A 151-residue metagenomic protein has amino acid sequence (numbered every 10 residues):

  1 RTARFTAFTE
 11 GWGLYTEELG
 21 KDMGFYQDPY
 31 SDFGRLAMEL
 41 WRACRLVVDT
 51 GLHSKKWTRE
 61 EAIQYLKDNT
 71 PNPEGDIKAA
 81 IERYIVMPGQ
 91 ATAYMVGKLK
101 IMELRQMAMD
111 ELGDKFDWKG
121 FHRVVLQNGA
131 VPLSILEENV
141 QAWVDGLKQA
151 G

Functional and structural regions predicted by a protein language model:
R1-G151: N-terminal maturation segment of proteins
